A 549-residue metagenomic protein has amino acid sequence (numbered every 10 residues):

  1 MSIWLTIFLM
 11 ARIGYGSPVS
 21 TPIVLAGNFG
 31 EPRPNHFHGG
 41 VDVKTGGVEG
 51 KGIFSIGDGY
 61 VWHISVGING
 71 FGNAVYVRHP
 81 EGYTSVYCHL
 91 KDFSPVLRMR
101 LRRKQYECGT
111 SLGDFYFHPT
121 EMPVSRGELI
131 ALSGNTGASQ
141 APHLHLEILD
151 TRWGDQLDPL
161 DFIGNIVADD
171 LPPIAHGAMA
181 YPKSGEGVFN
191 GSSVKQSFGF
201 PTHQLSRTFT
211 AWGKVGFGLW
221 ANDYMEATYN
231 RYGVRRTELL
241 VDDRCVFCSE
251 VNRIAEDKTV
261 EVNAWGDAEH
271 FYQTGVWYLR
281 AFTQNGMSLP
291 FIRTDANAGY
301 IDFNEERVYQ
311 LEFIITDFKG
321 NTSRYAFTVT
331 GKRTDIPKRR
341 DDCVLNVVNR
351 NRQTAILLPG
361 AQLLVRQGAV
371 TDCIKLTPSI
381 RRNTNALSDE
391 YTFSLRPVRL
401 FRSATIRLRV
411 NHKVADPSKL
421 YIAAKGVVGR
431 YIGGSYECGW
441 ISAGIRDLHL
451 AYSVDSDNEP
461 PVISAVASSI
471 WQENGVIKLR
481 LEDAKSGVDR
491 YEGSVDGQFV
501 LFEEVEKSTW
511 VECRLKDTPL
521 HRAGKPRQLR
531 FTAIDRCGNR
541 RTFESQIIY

Functional and structural regions predicted by a protein language model:
I7-T84, K91-P95, T110-T120, S125-R126 (+3 more regions): Surface-exposed, glycine-biased beta-strand/turn segments
T84-P119, V188, K195-Q204, L240-D302 (+3 more regions): Exoplasmic/lumenal beta-rich domain surfaces
G218-N222, R366, R407-N411, V476-A484: Short edge beta-strand/loop segments characteristic of extracellular beta-sandwich folds
A221, I315, F531-A533: Conserved structural position at the C-terminal beta-strand of extracellular beta-sandwich adhesion modules
D302-V308, I445-D447, D517-P526: Surface-exposed, short loops/turns at beta-strand junctions within beta-sandwich domains
T316-N321, I534-N539: Short, solvent-exposed loop/turn segments at the edges of extracellular beta-sandwich modules
P337, D342-C343, V348-R350, P378-Y421: Proteolytic processing hotspots in large secreted/extracellular or virion-associated proteins and select intracellular
D341-N349, Q353, K413-S418, A423-E482 (+2 more regions): Proteolytic cleavage junctions
